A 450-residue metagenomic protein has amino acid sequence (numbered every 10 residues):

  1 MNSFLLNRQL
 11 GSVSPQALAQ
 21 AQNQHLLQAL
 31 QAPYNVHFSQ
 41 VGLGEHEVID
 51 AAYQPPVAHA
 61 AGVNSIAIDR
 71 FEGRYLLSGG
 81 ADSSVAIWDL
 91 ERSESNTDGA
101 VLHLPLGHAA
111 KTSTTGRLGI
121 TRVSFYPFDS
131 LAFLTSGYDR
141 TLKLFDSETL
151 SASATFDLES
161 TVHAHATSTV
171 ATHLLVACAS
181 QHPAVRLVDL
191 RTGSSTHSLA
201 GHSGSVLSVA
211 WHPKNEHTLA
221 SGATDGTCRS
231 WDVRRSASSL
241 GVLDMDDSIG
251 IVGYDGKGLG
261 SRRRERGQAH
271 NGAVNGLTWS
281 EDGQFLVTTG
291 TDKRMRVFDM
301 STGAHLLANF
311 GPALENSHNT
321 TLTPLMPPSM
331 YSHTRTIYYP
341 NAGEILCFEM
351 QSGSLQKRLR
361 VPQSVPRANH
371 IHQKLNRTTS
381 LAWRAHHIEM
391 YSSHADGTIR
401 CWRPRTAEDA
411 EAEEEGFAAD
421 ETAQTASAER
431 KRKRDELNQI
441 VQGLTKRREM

Functional and structural regions predicted by a protein language model:
N2-V41, G250-G256, N309-M450: Terminal intrinsically disordered, low-complexity extensions flanking WD-repeat/beta-propeller proteins
Q28-G62, L102-T112, G260-R263: A short helix->beta-strand "capping" segment at the edge of beta-propeller domains
H46-I49, I87-A109, D139-L175, Q181-V206 (+5 more regions): Per-blade loop-tip surfaces of WD-repeat and WD-like beta-propellers in eukaryotic adaptors/scaffolds
P55-S83, Y339: Beta-strand-rich domains and repeat architectures in extracellular enzymes and scaffolds, especially beta-propellers
V57, E94-F125: Blade-loop segments of beta-propeller domains
A67-G73, S124-S130, A166-H173, S203 (+5 more regions): Loop/turn segments within WD40 beta-propeller blades
G79-D82, S136-D139, C178-H182, G222-D225 (+3 more regions): Conserved strand-to-loop turn within each blade of WD40 beta-propeller repeats
